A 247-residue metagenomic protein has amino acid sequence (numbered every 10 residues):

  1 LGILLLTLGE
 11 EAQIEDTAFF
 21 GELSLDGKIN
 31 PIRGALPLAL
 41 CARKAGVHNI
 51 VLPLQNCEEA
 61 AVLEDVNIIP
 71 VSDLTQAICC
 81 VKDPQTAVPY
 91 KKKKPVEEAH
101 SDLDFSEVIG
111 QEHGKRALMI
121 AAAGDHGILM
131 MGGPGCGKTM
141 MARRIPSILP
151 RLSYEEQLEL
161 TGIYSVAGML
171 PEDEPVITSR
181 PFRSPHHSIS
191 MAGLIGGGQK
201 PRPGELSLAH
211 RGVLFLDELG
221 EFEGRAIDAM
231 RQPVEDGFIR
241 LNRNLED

Functional and structural regions predicted by a protein language model:
L1-L129, G133-T139, I177, N242: Peripheral, non-AAA+ core regions of ATP-driven protein-machinery
G2, P37-C41, C80, M141-I145 (+3 more regions): Alpha-helical scaffold elements adjacent to nucleotide-binding pockets in ATP/GTP-utilizing enzyme cores
K82-I120, G124, R151-L206: P-loop NTPase nucleotide-binding/switch module
L129-E174, R231, D236: Walker A/P-loop
L129-G133, Q199-L206, L219, D236-D247: Conserved Walker
H186-S190, R202-E235: Conserved AAA+/SF3 P-loop NTPase catalytic/coupling segment centered on the Walker-B
